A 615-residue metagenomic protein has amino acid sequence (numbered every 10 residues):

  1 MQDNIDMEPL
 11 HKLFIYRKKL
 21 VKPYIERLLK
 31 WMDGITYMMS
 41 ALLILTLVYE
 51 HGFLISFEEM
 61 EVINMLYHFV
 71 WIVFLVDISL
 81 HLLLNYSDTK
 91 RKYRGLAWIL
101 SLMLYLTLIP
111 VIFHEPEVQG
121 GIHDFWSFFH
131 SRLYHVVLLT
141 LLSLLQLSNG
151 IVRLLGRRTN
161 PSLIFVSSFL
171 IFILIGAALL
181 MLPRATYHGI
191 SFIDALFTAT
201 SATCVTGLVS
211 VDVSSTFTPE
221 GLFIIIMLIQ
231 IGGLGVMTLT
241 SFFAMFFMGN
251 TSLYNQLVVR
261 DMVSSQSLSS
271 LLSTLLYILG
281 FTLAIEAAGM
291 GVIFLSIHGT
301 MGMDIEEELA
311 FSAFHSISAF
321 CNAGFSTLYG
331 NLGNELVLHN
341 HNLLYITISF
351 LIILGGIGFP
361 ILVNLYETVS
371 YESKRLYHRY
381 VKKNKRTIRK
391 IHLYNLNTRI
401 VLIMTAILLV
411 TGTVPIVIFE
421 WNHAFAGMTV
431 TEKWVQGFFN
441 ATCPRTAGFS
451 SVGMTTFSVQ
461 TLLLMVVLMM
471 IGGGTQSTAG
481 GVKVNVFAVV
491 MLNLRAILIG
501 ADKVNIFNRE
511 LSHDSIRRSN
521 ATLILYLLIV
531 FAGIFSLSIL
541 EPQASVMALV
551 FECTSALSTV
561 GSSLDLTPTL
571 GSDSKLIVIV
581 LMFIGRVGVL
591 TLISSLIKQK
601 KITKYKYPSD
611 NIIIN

Functional and structural regions predicted by a protein language model:
M1-N615: Membrane-proximal intracellular helices of multi-pass ion channels
